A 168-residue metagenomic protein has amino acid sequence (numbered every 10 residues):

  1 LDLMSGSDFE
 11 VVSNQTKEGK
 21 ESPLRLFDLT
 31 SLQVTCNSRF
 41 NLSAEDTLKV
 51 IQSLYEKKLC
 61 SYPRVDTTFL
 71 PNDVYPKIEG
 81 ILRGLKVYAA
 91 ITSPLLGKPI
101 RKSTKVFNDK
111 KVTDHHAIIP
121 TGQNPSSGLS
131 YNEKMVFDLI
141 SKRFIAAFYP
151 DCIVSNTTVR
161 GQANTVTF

Functional and structural regions predicted by a protein language model:
L1-F168: Core catalytic DNA strand-manipulation module of type IA topoisomerases
